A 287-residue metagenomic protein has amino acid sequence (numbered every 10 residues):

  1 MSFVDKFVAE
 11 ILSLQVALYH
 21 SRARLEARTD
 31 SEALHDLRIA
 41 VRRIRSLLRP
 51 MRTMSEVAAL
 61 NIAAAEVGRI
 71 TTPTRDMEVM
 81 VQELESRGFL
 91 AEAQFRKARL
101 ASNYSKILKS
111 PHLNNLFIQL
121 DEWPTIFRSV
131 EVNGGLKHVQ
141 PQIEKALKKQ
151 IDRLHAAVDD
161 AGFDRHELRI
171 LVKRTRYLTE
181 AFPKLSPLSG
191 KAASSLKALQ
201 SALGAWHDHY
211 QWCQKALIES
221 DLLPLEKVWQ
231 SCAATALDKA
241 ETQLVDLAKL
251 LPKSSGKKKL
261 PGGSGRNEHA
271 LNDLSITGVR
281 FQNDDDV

Functional and structural regions predicted by a protein language model:
M1-V287: Function-determining surface determinants
